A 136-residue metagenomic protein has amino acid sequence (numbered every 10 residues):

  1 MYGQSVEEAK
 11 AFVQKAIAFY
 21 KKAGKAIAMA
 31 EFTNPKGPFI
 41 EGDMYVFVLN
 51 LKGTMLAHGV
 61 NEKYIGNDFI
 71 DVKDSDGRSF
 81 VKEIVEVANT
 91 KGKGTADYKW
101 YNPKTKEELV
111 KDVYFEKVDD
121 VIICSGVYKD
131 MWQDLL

Functional and structural regions predicted by a protein language model:
M1-L136: N-terminal membrane-sensor/transducer module of prokaryotic signaling receptors
